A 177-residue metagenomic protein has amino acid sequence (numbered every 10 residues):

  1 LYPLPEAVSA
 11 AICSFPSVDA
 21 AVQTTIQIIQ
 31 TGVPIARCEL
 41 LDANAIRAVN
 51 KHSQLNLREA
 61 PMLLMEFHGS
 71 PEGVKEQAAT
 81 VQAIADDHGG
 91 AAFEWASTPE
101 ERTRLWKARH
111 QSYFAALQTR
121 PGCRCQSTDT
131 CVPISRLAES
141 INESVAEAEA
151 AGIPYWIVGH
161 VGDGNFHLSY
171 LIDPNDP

Functional and structural regions predicted by a protein language model:
Y2-P5, S9, S14-D176: C-terminal substrate-recognition/cap domain of FAD-linked oxidoreductases
